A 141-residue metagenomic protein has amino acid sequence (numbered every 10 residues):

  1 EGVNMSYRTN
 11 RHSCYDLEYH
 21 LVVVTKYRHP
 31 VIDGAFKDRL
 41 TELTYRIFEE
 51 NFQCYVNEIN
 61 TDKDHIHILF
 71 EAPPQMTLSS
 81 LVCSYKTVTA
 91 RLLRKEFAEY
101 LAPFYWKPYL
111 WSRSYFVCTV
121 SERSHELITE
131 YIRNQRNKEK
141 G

Functional and structural regions predicted by a protein language model:
E1-G141: Basic nucleic-acid-binding interfaces
